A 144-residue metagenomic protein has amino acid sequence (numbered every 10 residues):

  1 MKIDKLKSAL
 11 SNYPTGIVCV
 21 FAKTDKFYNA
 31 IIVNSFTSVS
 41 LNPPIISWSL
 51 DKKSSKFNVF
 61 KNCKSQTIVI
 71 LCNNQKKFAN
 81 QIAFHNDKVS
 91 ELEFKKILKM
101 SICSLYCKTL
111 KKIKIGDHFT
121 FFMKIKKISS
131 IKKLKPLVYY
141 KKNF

Functional and structural regions predicted by a protein language model:
M1-F144: Basic, polyanion-binding surface patches
